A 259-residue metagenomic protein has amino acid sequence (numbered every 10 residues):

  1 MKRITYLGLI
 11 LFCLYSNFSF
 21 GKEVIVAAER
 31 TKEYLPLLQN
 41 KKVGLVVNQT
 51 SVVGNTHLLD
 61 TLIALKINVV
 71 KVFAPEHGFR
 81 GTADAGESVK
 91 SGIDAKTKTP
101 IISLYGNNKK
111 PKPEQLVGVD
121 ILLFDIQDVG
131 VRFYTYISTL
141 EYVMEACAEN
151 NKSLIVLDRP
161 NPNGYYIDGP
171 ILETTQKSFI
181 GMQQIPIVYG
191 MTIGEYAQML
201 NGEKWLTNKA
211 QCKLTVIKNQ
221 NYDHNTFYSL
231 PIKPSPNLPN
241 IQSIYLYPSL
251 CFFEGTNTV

Functional and structural regions predicted by a protein language model:
M1-E23: Bacterial Sec-dependent N-terminal signal peptides
E23-I67: N-terminal phosphate-binding or glycine-rich loops at protein starts, especially the Walker A/P-loop of NTPases
I67, E149-S153: A short helix->loop->beta-strand "cap" motif at the edges of active sites that frequently abuts
V70-H77, L157: Short internal beta-strands
G81-A85, I155-K177: Glycine-rich, charge-decorated loop segments at or immediately adjacent to ligand/cofactor-binding or catalytic sites
V89-V119, V131: Glycine-rich oxoanion-binding loops at beta->alpha junctions
D128-L140: Glycine/threonine-rich flexible loop motifs
K177-L250: Conserved anion/nucleotide-ligand pocket segment
